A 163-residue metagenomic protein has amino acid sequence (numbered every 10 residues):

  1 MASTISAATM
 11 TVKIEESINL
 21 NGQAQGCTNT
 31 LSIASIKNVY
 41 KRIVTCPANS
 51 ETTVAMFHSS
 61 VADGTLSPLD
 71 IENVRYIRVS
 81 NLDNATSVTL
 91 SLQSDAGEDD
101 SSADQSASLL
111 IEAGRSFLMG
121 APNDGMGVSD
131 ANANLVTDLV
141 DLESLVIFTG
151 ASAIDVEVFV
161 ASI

Functional and structural regions predicted by a protein language model:
A2-I163: Surface-exposed, low-hydrophobicity beta-strand/loop segments enriched in small/polar/acidic residues
